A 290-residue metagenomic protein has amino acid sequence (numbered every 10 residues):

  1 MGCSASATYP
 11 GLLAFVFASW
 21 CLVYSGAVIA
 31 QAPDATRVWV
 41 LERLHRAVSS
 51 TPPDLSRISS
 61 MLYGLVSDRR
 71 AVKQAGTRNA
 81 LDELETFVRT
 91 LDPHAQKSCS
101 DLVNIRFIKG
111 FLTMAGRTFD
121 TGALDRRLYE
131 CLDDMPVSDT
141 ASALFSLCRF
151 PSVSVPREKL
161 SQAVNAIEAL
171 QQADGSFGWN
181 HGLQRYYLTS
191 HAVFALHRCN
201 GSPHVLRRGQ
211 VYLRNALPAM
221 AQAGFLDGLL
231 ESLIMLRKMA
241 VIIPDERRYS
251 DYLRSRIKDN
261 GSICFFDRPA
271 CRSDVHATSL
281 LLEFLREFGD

Functional and structural regions predicted by a protein language model:
C3-S4, T8-V28: Classical Sec-dependent N-terminal signal peptides that target proteins to the secretory pathway
F17, Y24-D290: Preference for long, amphipathic alpha-helical scaffolds in soluble/luminal domains and all-alpha bundles
